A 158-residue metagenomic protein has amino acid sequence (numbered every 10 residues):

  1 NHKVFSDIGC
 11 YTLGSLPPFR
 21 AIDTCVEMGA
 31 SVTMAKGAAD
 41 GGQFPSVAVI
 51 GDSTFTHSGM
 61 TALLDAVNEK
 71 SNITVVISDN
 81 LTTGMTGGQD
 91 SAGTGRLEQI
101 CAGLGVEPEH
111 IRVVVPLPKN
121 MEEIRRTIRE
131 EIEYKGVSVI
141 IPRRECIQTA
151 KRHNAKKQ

Functional and structural regions predicted by a protein language model:
K3-G84: Thiamine diphosphate
I8-C10, N80-T82, L117-P118, R143-I147: Glycine-rich beta-alpha junction loops
R20-D23, N80-D90, E109-P116, K156-K157: Short beta-alpha connecting loops at secondary-structure transitions that line or flank enzyme active sites
E27, D65-V75, Q89-G105: Flexible glycine/proline-rich, aromatic-decorated loop/lid segments
Q43, K70-I73, P108, Y134-V139: Active-site lining segments that contact anionic ligands and/or coordinate catalytic metals
F44, D90-E130: Conserved thiamine diphosphate
L63-D65, I128-E131: A generic local secondary-structure boundary/capping motif
R129-Q158: Glycine/aspartate-rich loop-and-adjacent alpha/beta segment that forms the canonical ThDP
